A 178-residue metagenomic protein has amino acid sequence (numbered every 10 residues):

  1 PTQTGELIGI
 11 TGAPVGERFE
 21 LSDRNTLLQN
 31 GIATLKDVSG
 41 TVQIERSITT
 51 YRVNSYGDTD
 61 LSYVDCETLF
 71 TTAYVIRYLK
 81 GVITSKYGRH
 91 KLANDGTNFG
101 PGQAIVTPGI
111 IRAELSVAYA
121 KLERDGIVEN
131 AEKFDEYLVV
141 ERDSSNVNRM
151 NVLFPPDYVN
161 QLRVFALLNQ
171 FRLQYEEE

Functional and structural regions predicted by a protein language model:
T4-E178: Structured, hydrophobic secondary-structure cores that serve as assembly/anchoring elements
